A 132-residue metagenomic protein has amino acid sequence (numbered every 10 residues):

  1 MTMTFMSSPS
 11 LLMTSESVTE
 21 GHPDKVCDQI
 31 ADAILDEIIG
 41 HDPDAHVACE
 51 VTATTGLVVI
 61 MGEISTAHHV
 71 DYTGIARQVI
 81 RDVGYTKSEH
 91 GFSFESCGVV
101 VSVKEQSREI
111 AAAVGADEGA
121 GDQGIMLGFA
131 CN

Functional and structural regions predicted by a protein language model:
T2-N132: A domain-level signal for the structural core that forms small-molecule/cofactor-binding pockets and catalytic centers
